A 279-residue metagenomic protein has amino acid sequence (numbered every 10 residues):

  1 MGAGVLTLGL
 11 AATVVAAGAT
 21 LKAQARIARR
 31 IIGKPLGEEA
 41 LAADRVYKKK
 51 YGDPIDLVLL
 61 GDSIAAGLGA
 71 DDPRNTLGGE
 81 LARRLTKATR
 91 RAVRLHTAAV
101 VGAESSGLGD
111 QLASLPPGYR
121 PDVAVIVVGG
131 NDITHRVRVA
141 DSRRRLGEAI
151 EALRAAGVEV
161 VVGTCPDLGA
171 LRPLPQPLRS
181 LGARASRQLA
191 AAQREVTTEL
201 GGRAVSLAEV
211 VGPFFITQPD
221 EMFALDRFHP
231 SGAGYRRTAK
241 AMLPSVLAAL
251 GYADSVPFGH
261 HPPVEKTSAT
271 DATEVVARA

Functional and structural regions predicted by a protein language model:
M1-L57, L247-A279: N-terminal secretory targeting modules
D56-V58, A66-R144: Conserved SGNH/GDSL esterase-like catalytic core that processes O-acyl groups on lipids and polysaccharides
T97-A99, T164, S206-E209: Residue-level recognition of beta-strand->loop/alpha-helix junctions
V127, G163-T164: Alpha/beta-hydrolase-fold catalytic nucleophile elbow
D141-R144, E148-A152, Q188-E195: Alpha-helical scaffolding segments of alpha/beta enzyme cores, especially the outer helices of TIM-barrel or partial
A156-V158: A short helix->loop->beta-strand "cap" motif at the edges of active sites that frequently abuts
G169-A279: Catalytic His-Asp segment of secreted/periplasmic serine-dependent ester chemistry enzymes
